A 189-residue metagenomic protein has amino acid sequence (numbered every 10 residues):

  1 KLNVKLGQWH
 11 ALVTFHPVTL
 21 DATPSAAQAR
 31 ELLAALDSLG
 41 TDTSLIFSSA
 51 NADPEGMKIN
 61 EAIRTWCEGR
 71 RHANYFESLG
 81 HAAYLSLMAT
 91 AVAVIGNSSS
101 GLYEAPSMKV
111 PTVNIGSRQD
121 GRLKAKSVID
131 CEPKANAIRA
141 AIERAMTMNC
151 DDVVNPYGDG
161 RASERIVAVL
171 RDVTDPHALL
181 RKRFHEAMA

Functional and structural regions predicted by a protein language model:
K1-A189: Nucleotide-activated sugar donor-binding and catalytic core shared by glycosyltransferases and related lipid-linked
